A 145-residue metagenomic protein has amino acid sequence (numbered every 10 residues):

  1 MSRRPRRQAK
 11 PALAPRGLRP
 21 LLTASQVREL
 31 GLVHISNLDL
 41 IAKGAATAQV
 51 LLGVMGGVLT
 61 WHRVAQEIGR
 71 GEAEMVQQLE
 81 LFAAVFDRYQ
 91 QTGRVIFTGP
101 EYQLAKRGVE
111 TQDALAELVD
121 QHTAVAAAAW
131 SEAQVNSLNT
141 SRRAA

Functional and structural regions predicted by a protein language model:
M1-R16, A145: Short, positively charged, Ser/Thr-rich terminal linear motifs in low-complexity/disordered regions that act as
A9-E67, Q134: Short terminal alpha-helical segments
R28, A48-L51, L79, Y102 (+1 more regions): Short amphipathic alpha-helical segments that mediate assembly, nucleic-acid/protein binding, or membrane association
L38-G53, Q90-R107: Short, low-complexity cationic-aromatic patches
G56-Q66, D87, K106-D113: Alpha-helical repeat scaffolds in large eukaryotic proteins
I68-E72, V119-D120: HEAT/armadillo-like alpha-solenoid scaffolds in large eukaryotic assembly and transport factors
E72-G93: Intrinsic, low-complexity N-terminal interaction/targeting segments
I96-A145: Amphipathic alpha-helical binding modules
